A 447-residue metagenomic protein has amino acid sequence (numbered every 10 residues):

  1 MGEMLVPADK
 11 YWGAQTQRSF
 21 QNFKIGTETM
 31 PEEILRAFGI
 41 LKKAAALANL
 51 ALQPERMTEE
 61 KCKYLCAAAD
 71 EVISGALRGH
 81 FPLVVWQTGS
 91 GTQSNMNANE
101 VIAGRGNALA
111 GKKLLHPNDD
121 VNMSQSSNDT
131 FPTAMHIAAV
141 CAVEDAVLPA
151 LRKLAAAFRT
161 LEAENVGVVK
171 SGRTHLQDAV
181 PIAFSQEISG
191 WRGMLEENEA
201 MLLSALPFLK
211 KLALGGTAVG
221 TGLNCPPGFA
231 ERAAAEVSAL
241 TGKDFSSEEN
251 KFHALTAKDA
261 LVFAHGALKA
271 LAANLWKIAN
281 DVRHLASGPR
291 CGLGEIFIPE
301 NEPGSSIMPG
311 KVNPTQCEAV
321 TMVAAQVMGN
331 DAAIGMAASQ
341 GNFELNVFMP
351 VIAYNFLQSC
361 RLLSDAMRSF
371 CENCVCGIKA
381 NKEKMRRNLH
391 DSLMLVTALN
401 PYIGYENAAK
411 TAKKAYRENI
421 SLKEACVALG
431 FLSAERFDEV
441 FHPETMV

Functional and structural regions predicted by a protein language model:
M1-V447: Conserved, well-structured ligand/cofactor-binding cores
